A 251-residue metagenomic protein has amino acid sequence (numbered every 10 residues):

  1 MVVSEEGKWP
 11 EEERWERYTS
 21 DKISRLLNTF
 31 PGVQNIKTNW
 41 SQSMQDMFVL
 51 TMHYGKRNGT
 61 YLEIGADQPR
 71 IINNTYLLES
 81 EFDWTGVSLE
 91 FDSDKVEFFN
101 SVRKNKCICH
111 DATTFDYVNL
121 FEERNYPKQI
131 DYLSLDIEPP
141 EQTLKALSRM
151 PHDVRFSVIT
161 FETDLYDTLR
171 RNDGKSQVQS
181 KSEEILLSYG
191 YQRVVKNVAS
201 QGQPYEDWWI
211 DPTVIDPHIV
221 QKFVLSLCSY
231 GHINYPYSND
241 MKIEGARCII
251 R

Functional and structural regions predicted by a protein language model:
M1-M44, V224-R251: Juxtamembrane luminal stem/stalk of type II transmembrane Golgi/ER carbohydrate-processing enzymes
V33-V118: SAM cofactor-binding core of SAM-dependent methyltransferases, primarily the Rossmann-like beta-alpha-beta module
L50-T51, E122, A146-P151: Short amphipathic alpha-helices and their capping/turn segments at secondary-structure boundaries
Y54, F91, Y126-P127, V154: Helix N-cap/coil-helix junction residues
Y76-L77, F82-T85, K128-L135, P139-I250: Conserved acidic-Pro-Pro-aromatic motif
F98, Y117-L120, T168-G174: Short, charged, surface-exposed secondary-structure boundary motifs
F98-S101, L120, E206-T213: Short secondary-structure transition/capping segments
C107-I137, E141-Q142: Internal catalytic-core helix/loop-beta-alpha segment that presents or stabilizes conserved functional determinants
